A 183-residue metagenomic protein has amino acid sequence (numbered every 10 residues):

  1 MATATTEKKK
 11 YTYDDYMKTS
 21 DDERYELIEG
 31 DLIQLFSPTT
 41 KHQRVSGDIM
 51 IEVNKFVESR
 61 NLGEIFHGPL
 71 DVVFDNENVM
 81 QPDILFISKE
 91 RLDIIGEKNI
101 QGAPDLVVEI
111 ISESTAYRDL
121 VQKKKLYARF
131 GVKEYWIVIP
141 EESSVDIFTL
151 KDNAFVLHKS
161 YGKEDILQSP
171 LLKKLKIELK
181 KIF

Functional and structural regions predicted by a protein language model:
M1-F183: Gly/Pro/Ser/Thr-rich low-complexity, intrinsically disordered segments predominantly at protein N-termini
